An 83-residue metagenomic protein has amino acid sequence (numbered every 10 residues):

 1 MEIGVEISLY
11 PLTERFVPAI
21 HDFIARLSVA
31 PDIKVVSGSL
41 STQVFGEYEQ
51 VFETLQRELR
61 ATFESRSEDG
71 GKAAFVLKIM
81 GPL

Functional and structural regions predicted by a protein language model:
M1-L83: Charge-rich, low-complexity N-terminal segments
